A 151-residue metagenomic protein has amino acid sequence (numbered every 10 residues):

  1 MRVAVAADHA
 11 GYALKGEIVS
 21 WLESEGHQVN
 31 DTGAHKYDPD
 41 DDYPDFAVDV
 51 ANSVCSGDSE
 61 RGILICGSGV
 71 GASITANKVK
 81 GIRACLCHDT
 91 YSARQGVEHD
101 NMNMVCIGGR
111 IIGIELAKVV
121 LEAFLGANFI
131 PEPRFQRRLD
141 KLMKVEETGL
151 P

Functional and structural regions predicted by a protein language model:
M1-E25: Glycine-rich phosphate/diphosphate-binding loop of Rossmann-like nucleotide-binding domains
A4-A6, A10-G11, T90-P151: C-terminal binding/interaction regions
G16-V19, T75-K78, K118-V119: Short amphipathic alpha-helical segments
E25, V79-K80, D100: Short, structured coil segments at secondary-structure junctions
Q28-P39: A short beta-strand-loop structural module common to alpha/beta enzyme folds
D42: N-terminal entry motif of extracellular EGF-like repeats
F46-L86: Helix-adjacent hinge/juxtasegments
